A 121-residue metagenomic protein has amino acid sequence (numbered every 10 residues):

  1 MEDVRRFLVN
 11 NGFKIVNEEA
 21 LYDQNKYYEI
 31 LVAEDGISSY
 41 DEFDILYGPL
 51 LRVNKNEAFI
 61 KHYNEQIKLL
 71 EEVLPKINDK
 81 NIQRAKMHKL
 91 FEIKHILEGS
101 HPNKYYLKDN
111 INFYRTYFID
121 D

Functional and structural regions predicted by a protein language model:
M1-D121: Class I S-adenosyl-L-methionine
